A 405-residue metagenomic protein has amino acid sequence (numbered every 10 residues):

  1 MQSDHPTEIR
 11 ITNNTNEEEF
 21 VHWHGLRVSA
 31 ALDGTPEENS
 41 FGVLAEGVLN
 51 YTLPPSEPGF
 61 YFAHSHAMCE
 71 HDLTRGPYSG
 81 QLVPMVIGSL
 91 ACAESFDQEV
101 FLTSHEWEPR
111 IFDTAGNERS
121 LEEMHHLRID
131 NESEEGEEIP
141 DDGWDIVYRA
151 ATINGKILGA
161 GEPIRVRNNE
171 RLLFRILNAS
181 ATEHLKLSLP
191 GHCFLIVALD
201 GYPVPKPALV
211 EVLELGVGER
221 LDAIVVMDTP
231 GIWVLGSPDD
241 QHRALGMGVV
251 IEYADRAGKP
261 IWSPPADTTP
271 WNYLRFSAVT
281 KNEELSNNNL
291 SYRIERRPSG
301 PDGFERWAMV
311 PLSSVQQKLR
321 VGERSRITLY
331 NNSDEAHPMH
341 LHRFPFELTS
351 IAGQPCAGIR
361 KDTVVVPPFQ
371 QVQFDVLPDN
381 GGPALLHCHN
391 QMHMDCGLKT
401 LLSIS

Functional and structural regions predicted by a protein language model:
M1, W23-E57, G159-I164, F194-T229 (+3 more regions): Extracytoplasmic beta-sandwich strand-turn segments characteristic of Greek-key/jelly-roll folds
I9, V21, S65, L102 (+8 more regions): Divalent metal-coordination and catalytic microenvironments
I11-T15, I176-S180, L329-S333: Asparagine-centered strand-capping/turn motif at beta-strand->loop junctions
E17-H24, E183-P190, L235-G236, H337-L341: Short, hydrophobic/aromatic beta-strand segments
V43-G88: Active-site-adjacent, His/Asp/Glu-enriched structural segments that form or flank metal-binding and acid/base networks
H71-D72, P77-L121, P205-A336, L377-P383 (+1 more regions): Extended terminal and domain-junction accessory segments
Q98-E170, L177-S180, S299-A308: Acidic-aromatic/histidine active-site loop/patch
L185-P205, H242-V249, A336-G358, Q391-I404: Extended intrinsically disordered, low-complexity coil regions enriched in Ser, Thr, Gly, Ala and often Pro
